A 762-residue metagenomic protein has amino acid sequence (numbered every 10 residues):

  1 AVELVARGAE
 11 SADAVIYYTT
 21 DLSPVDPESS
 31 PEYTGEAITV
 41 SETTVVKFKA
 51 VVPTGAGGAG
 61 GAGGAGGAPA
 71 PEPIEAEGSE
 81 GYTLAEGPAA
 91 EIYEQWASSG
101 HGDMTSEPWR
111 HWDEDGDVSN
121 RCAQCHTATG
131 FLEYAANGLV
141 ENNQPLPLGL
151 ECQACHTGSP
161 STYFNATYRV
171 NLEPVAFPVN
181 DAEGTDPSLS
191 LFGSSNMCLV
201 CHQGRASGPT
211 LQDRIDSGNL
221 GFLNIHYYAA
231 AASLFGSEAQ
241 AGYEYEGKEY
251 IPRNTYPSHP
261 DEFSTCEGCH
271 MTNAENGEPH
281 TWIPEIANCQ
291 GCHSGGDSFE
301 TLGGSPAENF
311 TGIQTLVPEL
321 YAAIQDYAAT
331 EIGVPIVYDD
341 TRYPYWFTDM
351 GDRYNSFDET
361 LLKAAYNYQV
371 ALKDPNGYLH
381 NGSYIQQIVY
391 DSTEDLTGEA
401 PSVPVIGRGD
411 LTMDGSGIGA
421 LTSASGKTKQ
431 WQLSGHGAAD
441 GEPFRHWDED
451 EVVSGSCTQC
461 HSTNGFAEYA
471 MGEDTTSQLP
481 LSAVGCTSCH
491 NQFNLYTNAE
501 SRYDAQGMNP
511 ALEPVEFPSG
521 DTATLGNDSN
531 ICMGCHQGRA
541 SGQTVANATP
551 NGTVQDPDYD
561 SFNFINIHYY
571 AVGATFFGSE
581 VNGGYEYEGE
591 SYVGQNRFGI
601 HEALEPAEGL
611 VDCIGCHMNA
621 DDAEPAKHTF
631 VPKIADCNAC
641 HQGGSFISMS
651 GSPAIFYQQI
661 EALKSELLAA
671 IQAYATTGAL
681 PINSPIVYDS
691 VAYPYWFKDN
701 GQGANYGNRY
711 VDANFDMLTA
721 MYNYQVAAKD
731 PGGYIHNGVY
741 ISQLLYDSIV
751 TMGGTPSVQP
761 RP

Functional and structural regions predicted by a protein language model:
A1, G64-P88, E94, S294 (+4 more regions): Bacterial Sec-dependent N-terminal signal peptides
A1-G87: Short, compositionally stereotyped local motifs that mark structural "simplifiers"
S41, E91, N120, L150 (+22 more regions): Generic recognition of stable, solvent-exposed alpha-helical segments in well-folded globular domains
A85-G193, V200-W282, R342-R353, A371-G377 (+4 more regions): Sequence context of c-type cytochrome heme-c attachment sites
H126, H156, H270, H293 (+9 more regions): Generic structural concept
T281-N309, E624-P625, T629-F656: Hydrophobic, helix-length membrane anchors
G303-P306, F310-S425, Q432, S645-P653 (+1 more regions): Mature extracytoplasmic or organellar-lumen-exposed domains after removal of signal/transit peptides
